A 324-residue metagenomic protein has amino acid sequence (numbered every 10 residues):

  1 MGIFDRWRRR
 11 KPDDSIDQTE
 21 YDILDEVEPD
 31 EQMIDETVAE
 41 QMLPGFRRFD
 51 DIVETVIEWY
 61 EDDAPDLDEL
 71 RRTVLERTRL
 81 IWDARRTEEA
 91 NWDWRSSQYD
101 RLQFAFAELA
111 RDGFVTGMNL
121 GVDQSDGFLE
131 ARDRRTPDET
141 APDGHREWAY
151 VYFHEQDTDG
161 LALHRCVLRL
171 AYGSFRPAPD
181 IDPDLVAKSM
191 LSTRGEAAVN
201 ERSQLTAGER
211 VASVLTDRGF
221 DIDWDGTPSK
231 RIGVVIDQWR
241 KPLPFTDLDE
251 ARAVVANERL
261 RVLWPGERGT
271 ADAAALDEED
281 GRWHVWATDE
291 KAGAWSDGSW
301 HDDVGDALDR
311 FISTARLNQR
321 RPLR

Functional and structural regions predicted by a protein language model:
G2-F128, R132, T246, G269-T270 (+1 more regions): Long, contiguous N-terminal structural blocks used for assembly/anchoring
E130-D184: An N-terminal amphipathic alpha-helical segment
L191-P244: Alpha-helical oligomerization segments
N200-R202, A292-V304: A short, exposed loop/beta-hairpin motif centered on an aromatic-Gly-Thr core
F245-R268: Negatively charged, low-complexity tracts enriched in Asp/Glu with abundant Ser/Thr
L260-R261, I312-R324: Short arginine-rich
G269-S296, I312-T314: Short aromatic-glycine-(Arg/Gly/Cys) micro-motifs in beta-strand/loop hairpins
H301-L317: A short, charged, amphipathic alpha-helix used as a generic interaction element across diverse proteins
